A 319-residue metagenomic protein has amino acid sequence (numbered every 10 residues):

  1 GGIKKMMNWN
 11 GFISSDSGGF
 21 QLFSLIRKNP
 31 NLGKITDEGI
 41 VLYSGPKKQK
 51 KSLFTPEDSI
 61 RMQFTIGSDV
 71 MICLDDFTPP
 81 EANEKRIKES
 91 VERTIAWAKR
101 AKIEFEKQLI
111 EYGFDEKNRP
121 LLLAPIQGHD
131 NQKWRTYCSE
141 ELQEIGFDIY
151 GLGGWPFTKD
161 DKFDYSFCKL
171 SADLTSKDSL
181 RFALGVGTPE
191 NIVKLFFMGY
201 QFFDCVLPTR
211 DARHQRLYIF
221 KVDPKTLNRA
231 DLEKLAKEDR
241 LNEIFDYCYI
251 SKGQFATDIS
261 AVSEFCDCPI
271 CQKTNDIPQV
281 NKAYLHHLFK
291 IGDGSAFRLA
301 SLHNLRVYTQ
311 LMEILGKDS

Functional and structural regions predicted by a protein language model:
G1-D115, D231-N242, C248, G253 (+1 more regions): Non-catalytic, usually N-terminal nucleic-acid engagement modules in DNA/RNA processing proteins
L22-S24, P79-A82, I192, D211-R213 (+1 more regions): Short catalytic/ligand-binding loop motif for oxyanion handling, primarily in non-cytosolic enzymes, centered on
S59, S90, T94-W97, A101 (+5 more regions): Alpha-helical packing segments of well-folded alpha/beta enzyme cores
T65, A96, R100, I145 (+3 more regions): Residue-level signal for well-ordered alpha-helical scaffold segments within enzymatic catalytic domains
T65, D75-E81, S263-S319: C-terminal extensions of enzymes
P79-K88, I149-P156, G294-F297: Glycine- and acidic
E92-I95, E104, Q108-Y112, K117-C266 (+1 more regions): Glycine-rich phosphate/ribose-binding loops and adjacent secondary-structure elements that form binding surfaces
